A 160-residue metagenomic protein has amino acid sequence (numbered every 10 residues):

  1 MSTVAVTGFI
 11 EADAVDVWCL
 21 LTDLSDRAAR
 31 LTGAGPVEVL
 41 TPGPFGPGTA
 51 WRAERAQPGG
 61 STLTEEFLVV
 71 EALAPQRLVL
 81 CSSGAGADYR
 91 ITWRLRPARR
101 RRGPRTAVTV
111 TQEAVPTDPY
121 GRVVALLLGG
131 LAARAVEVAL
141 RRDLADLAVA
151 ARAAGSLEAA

Functional and structural regions predicted by a protein language model:
M1-G46, A160: Hydrophobic ligand-binding cavity/cleft-lining segments
T3-A5, T62-E66, A87-T92: Short, surface-exposed coil-to-beta transition loops
A14-V15, P42-F45, V70-P75, R94-A107: A short, structured loop/turn motif at beta-sheet edges
V15, V149-A160: Generic C-terminal helix-cap and adjacent flexible tail
V17-L21, R27, W51, V69 (+3 more regions): Hydrophobic pocket/interface hotspot
A50-Q57, L78-G84: Short beta-strand segments that buttress and anchor functional surface loops
Q57-L63, P116-Y120: Short, cysteine-centered beta-strand-loop-beta hairpins and adjacent loop/turn segments enriched in charged/polar
C81-R142, L147-V149, E158: Beta-strand/loop substructures that line and gate deep hydrophobic ligand-binding cavities in soluble
